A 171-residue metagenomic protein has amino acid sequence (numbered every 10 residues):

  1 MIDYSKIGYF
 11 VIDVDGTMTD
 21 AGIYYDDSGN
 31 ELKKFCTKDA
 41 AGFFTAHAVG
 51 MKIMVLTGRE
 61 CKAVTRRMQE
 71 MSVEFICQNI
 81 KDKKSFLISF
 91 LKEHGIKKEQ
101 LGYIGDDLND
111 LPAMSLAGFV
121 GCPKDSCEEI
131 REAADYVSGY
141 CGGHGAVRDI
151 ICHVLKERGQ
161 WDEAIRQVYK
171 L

Functional and structural regions predicted by a protein language model:
M1-S85: Alpha-helical substrate-recognition element adjacent to the catalytic core
K33, E70-M71, F75-C77, K84-L171: Mg2+-dependent phosphoryl-transfer enzymes with acidic/Ser/Thr/Gly-rich catalytic loops
